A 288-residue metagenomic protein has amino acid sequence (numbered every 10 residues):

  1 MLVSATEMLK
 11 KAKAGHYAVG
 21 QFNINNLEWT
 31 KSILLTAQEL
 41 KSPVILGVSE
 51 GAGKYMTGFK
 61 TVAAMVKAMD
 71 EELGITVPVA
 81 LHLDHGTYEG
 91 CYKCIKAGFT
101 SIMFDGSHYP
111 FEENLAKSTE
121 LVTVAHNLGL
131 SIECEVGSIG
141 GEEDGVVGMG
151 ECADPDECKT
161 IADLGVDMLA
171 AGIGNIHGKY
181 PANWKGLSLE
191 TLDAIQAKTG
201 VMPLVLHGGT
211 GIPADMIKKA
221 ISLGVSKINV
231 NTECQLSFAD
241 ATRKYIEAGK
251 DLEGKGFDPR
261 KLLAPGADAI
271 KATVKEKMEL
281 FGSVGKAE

Functional and structural regions predicted by a protein language model:
V3-K11, G15, L27-A52, T57-T76 (+6 more regions): Alpha/beta enzyme core
Y17-N25, E50-K54, K261, P265: A short N-terminal beta->alpha junction/helix N-cap motif
V19-N23, L81-H82, M103, L204-H207 (+1 more regions): Short catalytic-loop micro-motif centered on adjacent basic/acidic residues
Q21, T199, P213, P259: Metal-dependent phosphohydrolase cores
A80-L83, D240, G249-K250: Glycine-rich nucleotide/cofactor/substrate-binding loop typically near the N-terminus or early in the first domain
I173, G208-T210, T232: Active-site proximal loops enriched in glycine and acidic residues that flank catalytic Cys/His/Asp and coordinate
I246-E288: Extended, intrinsically disordered, low-complexity segments
